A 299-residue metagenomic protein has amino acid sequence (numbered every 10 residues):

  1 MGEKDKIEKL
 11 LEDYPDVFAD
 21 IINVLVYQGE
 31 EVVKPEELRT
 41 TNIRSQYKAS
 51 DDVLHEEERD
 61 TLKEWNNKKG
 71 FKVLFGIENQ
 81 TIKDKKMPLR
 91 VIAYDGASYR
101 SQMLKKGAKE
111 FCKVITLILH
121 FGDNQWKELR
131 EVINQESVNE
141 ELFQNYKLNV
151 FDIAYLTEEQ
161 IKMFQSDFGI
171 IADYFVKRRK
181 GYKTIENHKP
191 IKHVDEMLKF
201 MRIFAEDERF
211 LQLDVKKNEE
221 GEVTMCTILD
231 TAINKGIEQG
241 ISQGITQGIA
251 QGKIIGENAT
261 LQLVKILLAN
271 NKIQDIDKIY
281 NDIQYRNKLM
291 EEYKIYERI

Functional and structural regions predicted by a protein language model:
M1-I299: Elongated, amphipathic alpha-helical interaction scaffolds
